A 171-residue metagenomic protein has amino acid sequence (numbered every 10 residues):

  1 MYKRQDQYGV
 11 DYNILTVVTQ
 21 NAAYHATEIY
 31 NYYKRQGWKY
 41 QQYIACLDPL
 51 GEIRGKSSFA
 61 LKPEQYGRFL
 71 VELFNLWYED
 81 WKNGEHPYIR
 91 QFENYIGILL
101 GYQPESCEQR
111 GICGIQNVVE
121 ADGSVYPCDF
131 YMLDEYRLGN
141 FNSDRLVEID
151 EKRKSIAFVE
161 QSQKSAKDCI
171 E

Functional and structural regions predicted by a protein language model:
M1-Q5: Conserved small/polar residues in nucleotide/adenosyl-binding loops
D6-I112, V118, M132-L133, R137: Radical SAM enzyme [4Fe-4S]-AdoMet core and its adjacent flexible, acidic and glycine-rich loops/tails across
W38-Q42, Y66-F69, C113-Q116, N142-D144 (+2 more regions): Glycine-rich loops and low-complexity Gly/Arg-rich segments that provide flexible linkers or classic glycine-based
P104, M132-E171: Membrane-interface junctions of multi-pass transporters
